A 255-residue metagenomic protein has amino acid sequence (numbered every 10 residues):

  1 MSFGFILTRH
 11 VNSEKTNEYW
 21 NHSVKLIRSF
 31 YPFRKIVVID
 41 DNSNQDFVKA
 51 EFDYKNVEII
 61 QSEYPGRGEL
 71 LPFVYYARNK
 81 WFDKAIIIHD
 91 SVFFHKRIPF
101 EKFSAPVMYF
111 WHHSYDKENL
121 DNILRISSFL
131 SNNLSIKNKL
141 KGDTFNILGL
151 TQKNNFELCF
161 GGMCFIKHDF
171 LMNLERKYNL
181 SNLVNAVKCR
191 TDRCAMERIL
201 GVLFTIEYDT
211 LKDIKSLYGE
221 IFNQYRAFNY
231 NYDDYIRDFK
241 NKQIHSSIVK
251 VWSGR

Functional and structural regions predicted by a protein language model:
M1-R255: ER/Golgi luminal nucleotide-sugar-dependent glycosyltransferases, focusing on the catalytic module
